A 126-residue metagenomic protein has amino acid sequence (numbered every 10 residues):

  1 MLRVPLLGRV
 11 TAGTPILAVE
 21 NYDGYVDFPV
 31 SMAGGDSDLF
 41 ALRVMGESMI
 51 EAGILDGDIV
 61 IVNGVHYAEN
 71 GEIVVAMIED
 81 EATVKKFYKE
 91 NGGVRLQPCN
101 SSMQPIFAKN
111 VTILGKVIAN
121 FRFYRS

Functional and structural regions predicted by a protein language model:
M1-I50, A82, K89-G93, I106-A108 (+2 more regions): Short, positionally conserved secondary-structure boundary motifs
E51-L55: A short glycine-leucine-enriched loop at secondary-structure breakpoints that most characteristically corresponds
G57-D58, E72: Structural motif
I61-V62, V75: Hydrophobic beta-strand signal
A68-V75, T83-K86: Short, Lys/Arg- and Gly-enriched loop/turn segments at beta-strand edges
N100-Q104: Flexible, small-/acidic-enriched active-site or ligand-binding loops
